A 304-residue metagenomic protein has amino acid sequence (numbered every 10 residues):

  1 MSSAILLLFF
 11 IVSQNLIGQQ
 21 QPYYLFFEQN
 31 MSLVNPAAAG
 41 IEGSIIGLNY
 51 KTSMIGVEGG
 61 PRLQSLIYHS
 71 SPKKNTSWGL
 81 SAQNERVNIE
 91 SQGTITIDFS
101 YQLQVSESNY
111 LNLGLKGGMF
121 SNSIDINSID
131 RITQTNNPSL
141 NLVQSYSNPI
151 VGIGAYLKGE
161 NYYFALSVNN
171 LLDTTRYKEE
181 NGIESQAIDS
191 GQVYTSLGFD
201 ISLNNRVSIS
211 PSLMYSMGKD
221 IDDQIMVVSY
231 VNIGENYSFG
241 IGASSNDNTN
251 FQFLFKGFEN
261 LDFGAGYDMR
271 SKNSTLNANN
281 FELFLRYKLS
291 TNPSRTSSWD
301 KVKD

Functional and structural regions predicted by a protein language model:
M1, G18-Q19: Absolute protein N-terminus
M1-I5, V105-E107: Positively charged n-region of N-terminal signal peptides that target proteins for export
I5-L6, L16: Cleavable N-terminal signal peptides
F9-F10: Aromatic (phenylalanine/tyrosine) cluster motif
Q19-D304: Subset of outer-membrane beta-barrel
